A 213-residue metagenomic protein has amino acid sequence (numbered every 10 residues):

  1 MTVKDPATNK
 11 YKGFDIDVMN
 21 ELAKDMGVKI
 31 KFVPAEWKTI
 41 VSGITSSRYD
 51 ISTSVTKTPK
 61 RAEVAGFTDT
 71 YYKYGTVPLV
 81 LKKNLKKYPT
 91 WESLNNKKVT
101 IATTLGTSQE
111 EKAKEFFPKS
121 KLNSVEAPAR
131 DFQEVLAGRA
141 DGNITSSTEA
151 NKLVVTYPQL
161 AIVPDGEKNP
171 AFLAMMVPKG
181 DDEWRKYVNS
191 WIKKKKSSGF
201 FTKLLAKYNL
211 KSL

Functional and structural regions predicted by a protein language model:
M1-V55, E63: Extracytoplasmic small-molecule ligand-binding "clamshell" domains of the periplasmic binding protein/Venus flytrap
I16-D17, K31-S42, N123-A137, A171: Short helix-initiation/N-cap motifs at beta->coil->alpha
L22, I44-T45, L94, V135-L136 (+2 more regions): Hydrophobic residues within well-ordered alpha-helices
G27-K29, T45-S54, K98-T100, A127 (+2 more regions): Alpha-to-beta junction loops
K38-T39, V55-V64, K112-E115, L136-N169: A ligand-binding cleft/hinge motif common to bilobed small-molecule-binding domains
K73-V77, S147, N151-K193, K211-L213: Periplasmic-binding protein-like
K82-T100: Flexible hinge/capping segments at coil-to-helix
S108-N123, I162-P164, K193-L213: Ligand-binding clefts/hinges and TM-proximal coupling segments of bilobed small-molecule sensing domains
